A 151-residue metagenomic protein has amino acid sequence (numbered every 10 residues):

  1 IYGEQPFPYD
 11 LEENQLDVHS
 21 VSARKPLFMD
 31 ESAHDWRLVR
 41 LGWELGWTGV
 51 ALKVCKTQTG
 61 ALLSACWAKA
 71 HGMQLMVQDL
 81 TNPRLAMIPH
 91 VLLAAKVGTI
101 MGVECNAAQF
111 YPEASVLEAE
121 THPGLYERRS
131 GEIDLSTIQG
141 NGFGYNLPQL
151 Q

Functional and structural regions predicted by a protein language model:
I1-L80, L85-M87: Catalytic core of soluble alpha/beta enzymes
L80-Q151: Flexible C-terminal active-site loop/helix
